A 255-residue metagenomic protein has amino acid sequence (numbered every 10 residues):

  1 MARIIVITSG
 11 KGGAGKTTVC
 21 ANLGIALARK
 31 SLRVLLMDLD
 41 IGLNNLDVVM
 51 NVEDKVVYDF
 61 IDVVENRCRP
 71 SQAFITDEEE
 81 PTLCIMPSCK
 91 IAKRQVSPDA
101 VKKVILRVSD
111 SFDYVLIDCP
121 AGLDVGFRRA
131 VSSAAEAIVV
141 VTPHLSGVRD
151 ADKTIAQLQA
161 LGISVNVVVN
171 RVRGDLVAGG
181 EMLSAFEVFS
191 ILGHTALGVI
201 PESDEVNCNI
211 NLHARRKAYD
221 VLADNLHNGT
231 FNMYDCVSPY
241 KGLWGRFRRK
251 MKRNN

Functional and structural regions predicted by a protein language model:
I4-R67, Y114: Walker A/P-loop NTP-binding active-site region of P-loop NTPases, recognizing the glycine-rich GxxxxGKT/S
G12, V63, M86, D118 (+1 more regions): Residue-level signature of catalytic and energy-coupling elements of molecular machines, predominantly ATP/GTP-dependent
T17-N22, V148, D152, R216: Short amphipathic alpha-helical segment that frequently serves as the phosphate-/nucleotide-binding helix
L39-D110, C208-L212: P-loop/Walker-type NTP enzyme "switch/lid" segment
N51-V56, Q157-L158, L183-V188, H213-R216: Short, hinge-like loop/turn segments at secondary-structure boundaries
K103, R107-D110, Y114-E202, C208: Conserved catalytic-core segment of NTP-binding enzymes
C208-A223: C-terminal boundary of histidine-terminating zinc-finger modules
N225-N255: P-loop NTP-binding site
